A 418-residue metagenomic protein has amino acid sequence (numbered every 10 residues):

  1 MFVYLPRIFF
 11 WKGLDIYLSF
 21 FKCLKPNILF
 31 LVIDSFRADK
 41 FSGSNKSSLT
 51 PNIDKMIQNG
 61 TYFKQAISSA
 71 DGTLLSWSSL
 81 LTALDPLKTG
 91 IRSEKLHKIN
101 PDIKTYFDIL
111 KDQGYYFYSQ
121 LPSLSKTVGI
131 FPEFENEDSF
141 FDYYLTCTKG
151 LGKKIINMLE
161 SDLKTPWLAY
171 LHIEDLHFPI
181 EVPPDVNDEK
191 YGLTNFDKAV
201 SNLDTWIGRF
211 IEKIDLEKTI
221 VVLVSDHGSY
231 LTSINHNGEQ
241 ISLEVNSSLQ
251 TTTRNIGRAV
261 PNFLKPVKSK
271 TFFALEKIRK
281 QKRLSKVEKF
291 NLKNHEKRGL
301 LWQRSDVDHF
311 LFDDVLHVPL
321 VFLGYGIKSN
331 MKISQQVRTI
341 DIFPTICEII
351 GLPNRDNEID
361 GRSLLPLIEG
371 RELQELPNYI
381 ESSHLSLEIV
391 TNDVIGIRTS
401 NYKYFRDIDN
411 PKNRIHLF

Functional and structural regions predicted by a protein language model:
M1-F418: Catalytic domains that recognize anionic headgroups
